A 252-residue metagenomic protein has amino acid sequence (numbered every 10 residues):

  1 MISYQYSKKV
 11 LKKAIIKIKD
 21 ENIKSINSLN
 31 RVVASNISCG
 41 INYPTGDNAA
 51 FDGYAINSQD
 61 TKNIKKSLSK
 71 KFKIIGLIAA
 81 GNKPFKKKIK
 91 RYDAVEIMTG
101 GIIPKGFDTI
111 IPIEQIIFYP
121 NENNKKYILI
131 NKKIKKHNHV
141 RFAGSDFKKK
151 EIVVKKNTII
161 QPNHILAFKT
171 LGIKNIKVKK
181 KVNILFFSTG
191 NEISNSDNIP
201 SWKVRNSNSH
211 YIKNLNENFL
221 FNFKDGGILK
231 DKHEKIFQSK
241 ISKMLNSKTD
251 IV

Functional and structural regions predicted by a protein language model:
I2-I173: Phosphate-interaction motifs
A49-Q59, S196, L215-N218, V252: Short, surface-exposed, charge-dense and proline/glycine-enriched linear segments
N63, L171-K243, S247: Glycine-rich phosphate/diphosphate-binding loop of Rossmann-like nucleotide-binding domains
A94, D250-I251: Short, Asp-centered acidic motifs that coordinate Mg2+ and/or phosphate in catalytic or ligand-binding sites
